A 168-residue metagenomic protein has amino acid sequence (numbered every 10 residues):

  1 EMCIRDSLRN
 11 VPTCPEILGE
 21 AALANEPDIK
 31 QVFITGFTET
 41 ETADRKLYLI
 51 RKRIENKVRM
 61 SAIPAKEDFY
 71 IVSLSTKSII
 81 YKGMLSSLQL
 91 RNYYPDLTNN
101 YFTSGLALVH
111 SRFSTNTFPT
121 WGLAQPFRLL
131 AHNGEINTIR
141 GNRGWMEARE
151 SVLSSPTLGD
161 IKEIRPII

Functional and structural regions predicted by a protein language model:
M2-I4: Short, small-residue-biased leader/transition segments that mark boundaries at the very start of proteins
N10-E26, T35: Extended, charge-enriched "interface" segments that sit outside catalytic cores
P12-P15, P27, P64, P95 (+3 more regions): Proline-rich intrinsically disordered, low-complexity coils
V32-N142, M146, S154: Conserved mixed alpha/beta core segments that line enzyme active sites in large multi-domain catalysts
W145-I168: Short histidine
